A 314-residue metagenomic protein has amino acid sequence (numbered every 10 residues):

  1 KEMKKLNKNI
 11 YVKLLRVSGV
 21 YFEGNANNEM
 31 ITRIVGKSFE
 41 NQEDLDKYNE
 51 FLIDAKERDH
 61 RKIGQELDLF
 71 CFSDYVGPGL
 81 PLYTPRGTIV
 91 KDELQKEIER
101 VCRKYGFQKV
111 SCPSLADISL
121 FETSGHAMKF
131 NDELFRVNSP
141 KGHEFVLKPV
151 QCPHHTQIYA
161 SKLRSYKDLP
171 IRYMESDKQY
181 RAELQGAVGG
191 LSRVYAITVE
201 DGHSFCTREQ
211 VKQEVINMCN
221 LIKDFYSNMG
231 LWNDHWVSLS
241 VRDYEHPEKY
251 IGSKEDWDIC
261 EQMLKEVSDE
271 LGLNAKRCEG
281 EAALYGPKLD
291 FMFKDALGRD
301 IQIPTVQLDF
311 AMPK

Functional and structural regions predicted by a protein language model:
K1, G230-I301: Metal-assisted phosphate- and nucleotidyl-transfer catalytic regions
K1-E183, V188, S192, S204 (+1 more regions): Auxiliary tRNA-acceptor-end handling modules of aminoacyl-tRNA synthetases
N9, E29-I31, D132, G142-E144 (+8 more regions): Active-site lining segments that contact anionic ligands and/or coordinate catalytic metals
E57, T207, N220-S227, K265 (+1 more regions): Generic secondary-structure signature for well-ordered alpha-helical cores
G64-T88, R193-K254, E279: Conserved alpha/beta enzyme-core scaffolds, especially Rossmann-like or related mixed alpha/beta domains that build
L94, E214-M218, C260: Hydrophobic alpha-helical membrane-association signature
V137, H143-E144, P153-K162, I171 (+4 more regions): A translation/RNA-centric and nucleic-acid-associated enzymatic feature enriched in Class II aminoacyl-tRNA synthetases
